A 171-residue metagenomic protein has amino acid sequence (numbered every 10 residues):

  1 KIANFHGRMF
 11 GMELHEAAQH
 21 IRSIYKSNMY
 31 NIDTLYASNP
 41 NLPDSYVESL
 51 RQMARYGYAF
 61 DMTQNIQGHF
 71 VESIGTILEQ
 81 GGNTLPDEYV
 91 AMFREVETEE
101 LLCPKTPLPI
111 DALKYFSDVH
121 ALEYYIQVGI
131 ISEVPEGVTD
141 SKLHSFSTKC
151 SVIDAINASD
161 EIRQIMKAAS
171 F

Functional and structural regions predicted by a protein language model:
K1-F171: Oxidative protein folding and maturation machinery
